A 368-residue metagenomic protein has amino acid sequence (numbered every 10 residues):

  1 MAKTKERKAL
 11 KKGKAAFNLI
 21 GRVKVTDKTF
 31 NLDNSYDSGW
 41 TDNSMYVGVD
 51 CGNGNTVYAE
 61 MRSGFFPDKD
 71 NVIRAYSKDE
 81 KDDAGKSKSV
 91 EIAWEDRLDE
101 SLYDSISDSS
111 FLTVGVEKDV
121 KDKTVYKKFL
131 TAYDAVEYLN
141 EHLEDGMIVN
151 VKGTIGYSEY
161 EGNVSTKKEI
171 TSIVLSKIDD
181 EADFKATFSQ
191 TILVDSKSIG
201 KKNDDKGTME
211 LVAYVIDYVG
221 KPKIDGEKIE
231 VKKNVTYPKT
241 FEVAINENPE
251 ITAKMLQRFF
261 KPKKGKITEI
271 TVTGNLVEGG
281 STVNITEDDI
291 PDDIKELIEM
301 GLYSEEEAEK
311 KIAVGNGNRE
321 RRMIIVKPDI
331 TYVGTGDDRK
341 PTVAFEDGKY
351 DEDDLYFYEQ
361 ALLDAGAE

Functional and structural regions predicted by a protein language model:
M1-E368: OB-fold and OB-like single-stranded nucleic-acid-recognition modules and their adjacent interaction interfaces
